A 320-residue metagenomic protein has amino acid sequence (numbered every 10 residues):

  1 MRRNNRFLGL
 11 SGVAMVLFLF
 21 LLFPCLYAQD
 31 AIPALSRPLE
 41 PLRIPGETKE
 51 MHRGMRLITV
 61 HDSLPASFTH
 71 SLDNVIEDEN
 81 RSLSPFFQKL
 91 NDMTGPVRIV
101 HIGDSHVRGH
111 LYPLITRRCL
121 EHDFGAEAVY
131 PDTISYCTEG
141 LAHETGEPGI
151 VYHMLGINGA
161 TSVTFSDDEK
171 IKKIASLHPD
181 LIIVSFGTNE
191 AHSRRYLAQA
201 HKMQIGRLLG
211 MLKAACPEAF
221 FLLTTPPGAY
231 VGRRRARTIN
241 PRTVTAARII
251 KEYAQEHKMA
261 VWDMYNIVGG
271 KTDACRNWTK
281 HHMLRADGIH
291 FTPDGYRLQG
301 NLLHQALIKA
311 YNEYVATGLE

Functional and structural regions predicted by a protein language model:
M1-L39, E320: Bacterial Sec-dependent N-terminal signal peptides
L8, G109-L111, A191-A198, Y230-R235 (+1 more regions): Extracytoplasmic/secreted cell-surface and envelope-processing proteins
A28-E79, S135, E139, H281-E320: Conserved catalytic region of serine esterases and O-acyltransferases that act on ester linkages in lipids
D78-L90, E139, V163-A175, M203-M211 (+2 more regions): Alpha-helical scaffolding within the catalytic cores of extracellular/periplasmic polymer-degrading hydrolases
R98-H101, H106-M203, A214: Conserved SGNH/GDSL esterase-like catalytic core that processes O-acyl groups on lipids and polysaccharides
H110, L114-R118, K172, Q199 (+6 more regions): Solvent-exposed, polar/charged alpha-helical surfaces in well-ordered, non-transmembrane soluble domains, broadly
I183-G187, L209, F220-T225, R248: Conserved, well-ordered alpha-helix/loop/beta-strand core segments that scaffold catalytic motifs
P226-E320: Catalytic His-Asp segment of secreted/periplasmic serine-dependent ester chemistry enzymes
